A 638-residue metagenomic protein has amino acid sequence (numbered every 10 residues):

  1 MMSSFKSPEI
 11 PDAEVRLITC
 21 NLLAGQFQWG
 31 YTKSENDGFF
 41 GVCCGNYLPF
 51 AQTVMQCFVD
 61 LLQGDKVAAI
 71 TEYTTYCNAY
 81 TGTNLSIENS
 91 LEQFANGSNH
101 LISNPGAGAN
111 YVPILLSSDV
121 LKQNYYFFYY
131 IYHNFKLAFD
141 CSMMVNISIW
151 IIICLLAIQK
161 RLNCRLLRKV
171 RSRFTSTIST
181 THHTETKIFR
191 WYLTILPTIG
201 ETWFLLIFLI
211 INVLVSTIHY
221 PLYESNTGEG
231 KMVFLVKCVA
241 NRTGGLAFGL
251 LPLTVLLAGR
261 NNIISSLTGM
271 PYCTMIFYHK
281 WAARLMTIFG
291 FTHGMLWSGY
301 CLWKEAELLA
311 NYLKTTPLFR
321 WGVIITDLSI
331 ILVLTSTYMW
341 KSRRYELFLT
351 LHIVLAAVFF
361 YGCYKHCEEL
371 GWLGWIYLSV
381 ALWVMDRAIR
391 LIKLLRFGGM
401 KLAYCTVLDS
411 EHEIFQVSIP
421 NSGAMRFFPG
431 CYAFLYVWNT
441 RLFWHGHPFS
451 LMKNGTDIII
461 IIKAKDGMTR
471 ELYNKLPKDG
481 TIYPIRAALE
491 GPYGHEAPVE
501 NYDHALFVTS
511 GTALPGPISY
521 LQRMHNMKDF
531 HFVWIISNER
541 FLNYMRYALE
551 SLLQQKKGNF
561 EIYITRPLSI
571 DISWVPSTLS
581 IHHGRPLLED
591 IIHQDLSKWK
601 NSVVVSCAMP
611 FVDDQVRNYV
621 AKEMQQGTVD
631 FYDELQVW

Functional and structural regions predicted by a protein language model:
M1-Y125: Mature extracellular/luminal domains of secreted and GPI-anchored eukaryotic proteins, especially small
Q93-Q123, K160-W191: Extended, low-complexity, polar regulatory segments
G108-N124, F128, I460, K465-I482 (+3 more regions): Reductase modules of NAD(P)H-dependent flavoproteins
H133-I151, F174-R390: Membrane-embedded alpha-helical bundles of multi-pass integral membrane proteins
I152-A157, R165-R171, G244-G245, C273-L296 (+3 more regions): Classical protein tyrosine phosphatase
L167-W191, K401-S422, S569-T578: Non-transmembrane, juxtamembrane loop and terminal tail segments of multi-pass eukaryotic membrane proteins
K341, E346, T350, V354-C363 (+3 more regions): Membrane-proximal cytosolic interface modules of multi-pass membrane proteins
A403-P484, I536-S537, I564-R566: Ferredoxin-reductase
